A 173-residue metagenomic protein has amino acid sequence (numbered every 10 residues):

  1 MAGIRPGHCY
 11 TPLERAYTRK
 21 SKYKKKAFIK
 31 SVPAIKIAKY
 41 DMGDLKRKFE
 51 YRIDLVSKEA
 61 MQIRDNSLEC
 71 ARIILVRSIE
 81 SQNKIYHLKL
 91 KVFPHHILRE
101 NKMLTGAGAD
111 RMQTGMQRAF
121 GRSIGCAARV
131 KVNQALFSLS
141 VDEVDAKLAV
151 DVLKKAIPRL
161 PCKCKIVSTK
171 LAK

Functional and structural regions predicted by a protein language model:
M1-K173: Ribosome-associated RNA-binding proteins
